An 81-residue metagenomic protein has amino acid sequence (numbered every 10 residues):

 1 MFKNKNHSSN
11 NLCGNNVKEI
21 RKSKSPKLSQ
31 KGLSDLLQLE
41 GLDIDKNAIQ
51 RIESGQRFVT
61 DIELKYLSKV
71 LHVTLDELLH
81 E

Functional and structural regions predicted by a protein language model:
M1-P26: A short, Lys/Arg-rich alpha-helix, primarily the initiator
N15, K31, N47, D61-L64: Short alpha-helical elements of helix-turn-helix
P26-R51: Short alpha-helical DNA-recognition segment
T60-E77: DNA major-groove recognition helix of helix-turn-helix/homeodomain DNA-binding modules
H80: Phosphate-coordinating loops and pocket residues in cytosolic domains that bind phosphorylated ligands
